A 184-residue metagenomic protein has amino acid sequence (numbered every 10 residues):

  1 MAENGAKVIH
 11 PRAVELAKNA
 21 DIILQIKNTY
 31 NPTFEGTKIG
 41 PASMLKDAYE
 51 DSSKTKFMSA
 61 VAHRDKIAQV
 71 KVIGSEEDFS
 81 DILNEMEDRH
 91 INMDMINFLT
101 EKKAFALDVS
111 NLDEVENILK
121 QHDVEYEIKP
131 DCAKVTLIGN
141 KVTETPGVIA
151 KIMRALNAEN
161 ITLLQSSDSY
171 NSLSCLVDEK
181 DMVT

Functional and structural regions predicted by a protein language model:
M1-D168, S172-T184: C-terminal catalytic "cap/lid" subdomain
